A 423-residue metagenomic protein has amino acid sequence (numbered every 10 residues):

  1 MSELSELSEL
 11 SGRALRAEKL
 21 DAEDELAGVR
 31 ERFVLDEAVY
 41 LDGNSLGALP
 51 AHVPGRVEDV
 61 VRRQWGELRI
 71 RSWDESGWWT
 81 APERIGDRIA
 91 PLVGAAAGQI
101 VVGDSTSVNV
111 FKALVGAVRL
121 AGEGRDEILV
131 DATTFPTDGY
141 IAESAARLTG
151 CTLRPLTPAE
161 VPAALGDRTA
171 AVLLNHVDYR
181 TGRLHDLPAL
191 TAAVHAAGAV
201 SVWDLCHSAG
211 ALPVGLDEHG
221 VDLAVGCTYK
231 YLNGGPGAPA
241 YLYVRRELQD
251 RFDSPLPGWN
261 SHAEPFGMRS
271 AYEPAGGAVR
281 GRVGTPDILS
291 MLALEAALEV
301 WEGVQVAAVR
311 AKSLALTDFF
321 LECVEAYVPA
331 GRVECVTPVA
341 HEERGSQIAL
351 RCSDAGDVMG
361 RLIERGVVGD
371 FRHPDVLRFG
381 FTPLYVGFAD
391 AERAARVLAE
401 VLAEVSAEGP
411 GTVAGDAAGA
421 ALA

Functional and structural regions predicted by a protein language model:
M1-A423: Pyridoxal 5′-phosphate
